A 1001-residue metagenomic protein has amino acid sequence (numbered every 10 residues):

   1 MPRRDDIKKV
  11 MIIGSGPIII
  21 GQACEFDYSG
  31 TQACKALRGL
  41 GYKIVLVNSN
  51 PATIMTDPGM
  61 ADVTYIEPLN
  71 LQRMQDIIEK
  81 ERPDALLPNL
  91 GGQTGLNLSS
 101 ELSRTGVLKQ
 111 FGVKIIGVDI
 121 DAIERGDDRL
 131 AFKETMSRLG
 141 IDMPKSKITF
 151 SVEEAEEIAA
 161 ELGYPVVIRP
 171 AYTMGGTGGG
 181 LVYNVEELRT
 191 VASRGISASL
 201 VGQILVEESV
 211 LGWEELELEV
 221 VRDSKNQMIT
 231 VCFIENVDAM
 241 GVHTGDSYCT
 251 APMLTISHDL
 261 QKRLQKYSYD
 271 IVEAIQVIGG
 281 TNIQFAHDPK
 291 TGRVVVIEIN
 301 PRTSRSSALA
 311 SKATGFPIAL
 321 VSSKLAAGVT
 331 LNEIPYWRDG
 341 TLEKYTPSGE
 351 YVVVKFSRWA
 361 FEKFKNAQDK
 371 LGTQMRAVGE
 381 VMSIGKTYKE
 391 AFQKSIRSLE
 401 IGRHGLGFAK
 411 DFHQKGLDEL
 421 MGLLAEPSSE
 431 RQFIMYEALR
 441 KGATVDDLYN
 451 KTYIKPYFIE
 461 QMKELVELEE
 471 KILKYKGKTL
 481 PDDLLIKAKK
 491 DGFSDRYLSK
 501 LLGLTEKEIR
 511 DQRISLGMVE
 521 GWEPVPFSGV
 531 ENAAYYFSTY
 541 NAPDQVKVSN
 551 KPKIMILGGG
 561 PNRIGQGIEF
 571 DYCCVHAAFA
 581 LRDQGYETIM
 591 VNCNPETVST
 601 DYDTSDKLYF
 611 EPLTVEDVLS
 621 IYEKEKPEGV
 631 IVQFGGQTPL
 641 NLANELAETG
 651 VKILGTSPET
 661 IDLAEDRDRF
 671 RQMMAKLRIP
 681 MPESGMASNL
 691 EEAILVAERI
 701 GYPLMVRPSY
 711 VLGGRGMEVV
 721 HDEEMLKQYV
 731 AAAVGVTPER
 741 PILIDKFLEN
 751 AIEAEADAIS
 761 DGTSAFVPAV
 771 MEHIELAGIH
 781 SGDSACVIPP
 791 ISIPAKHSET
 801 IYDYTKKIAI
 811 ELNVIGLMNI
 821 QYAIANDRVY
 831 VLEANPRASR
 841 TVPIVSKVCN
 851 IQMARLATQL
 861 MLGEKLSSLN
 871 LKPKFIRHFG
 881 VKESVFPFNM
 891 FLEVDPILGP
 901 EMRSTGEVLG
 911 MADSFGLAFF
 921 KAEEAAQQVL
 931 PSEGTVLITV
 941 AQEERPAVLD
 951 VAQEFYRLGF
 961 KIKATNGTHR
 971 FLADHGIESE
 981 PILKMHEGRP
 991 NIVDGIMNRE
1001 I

Functional and structural regions predicted by a protein language model:
M1-I141, F150-E157, K394-S395, D511-L516 (+3 more regions): ATP-binding N-terminal substructure of ATP-dependent carboxylate-amine bond-forming enzymes
P2, D27, Q32, G39 (+23 more regions): ATP-dependent carboxylate activation and anion-phosphoryl transfer catalytic cores that bind Mg-ATP to form
P17-I20, A122-I123, Y172-G175, R302-S306 (+4 more regions): A short, flexible beta-alpha/helix-coil linker loop
E157-V166, L695-P703: Acidic/histidine-enriched active-site and ligand-binding environments that engage anionic O-linkages
L448, L498-S499: Short alpha-helical "recognition helix" segments of helix-turn-helix
T452-E460, K500-D511: Short, basic interhelical loop/turn and adjoining N-cap of the next helix at nucleic-acid- or acidic-partner-contacting
